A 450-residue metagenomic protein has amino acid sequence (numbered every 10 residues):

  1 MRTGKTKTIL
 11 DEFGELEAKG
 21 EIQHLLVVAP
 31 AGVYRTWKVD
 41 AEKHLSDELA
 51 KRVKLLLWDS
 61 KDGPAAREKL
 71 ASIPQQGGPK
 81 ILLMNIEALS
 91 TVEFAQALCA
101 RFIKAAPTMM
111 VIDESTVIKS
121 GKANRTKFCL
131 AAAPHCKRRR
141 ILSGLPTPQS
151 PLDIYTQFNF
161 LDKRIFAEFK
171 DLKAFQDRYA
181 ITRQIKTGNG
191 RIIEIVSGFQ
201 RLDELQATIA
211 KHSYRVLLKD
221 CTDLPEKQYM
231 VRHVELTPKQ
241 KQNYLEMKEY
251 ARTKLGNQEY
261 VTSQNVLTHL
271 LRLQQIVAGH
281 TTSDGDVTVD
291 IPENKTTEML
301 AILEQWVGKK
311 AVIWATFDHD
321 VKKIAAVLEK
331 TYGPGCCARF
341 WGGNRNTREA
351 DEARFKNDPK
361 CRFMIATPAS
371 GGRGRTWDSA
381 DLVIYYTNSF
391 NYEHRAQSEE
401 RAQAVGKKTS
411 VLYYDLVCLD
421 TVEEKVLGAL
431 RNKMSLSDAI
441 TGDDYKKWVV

Functional and structural regions predicted by a protein language model:
M1-G4, T8-L26, L98, D223-R375 (+2 more regions): Conserved Helicase C-terminal RecA-like lobe
T6-T8, E21-K43, P148-D153, T316-D318: Conserved Walker A/P-loop ATP-binding site and its immediately adjacent core in helicase/helicase-like ATPase domains
V33-K61, L161-I165, T331: Conserved helix-turn-beta segment of the N-terminal RecA-like "Helicase ATP-binding" lobe in SF1/SF2 helicases
L56-A66, I86-T91, K119-K122, A315-H319 (+3 more regions): Conserved helicase motor
G63-I81, E87-A106: Conserved helix/coil segment N-terminal to the catalytic DExD/H
L83-L89, A97-K104, A123-K137, I141 (+3 more regions): Inter-lobe coupling linker of SF2 helicases/translocases
T91-V92, Q149-P151, V321-A325, E349-E352 (+2 more regions): SF2 helicase motor core recognition
F390-V450: A conserved SF2-helicase RecA2
